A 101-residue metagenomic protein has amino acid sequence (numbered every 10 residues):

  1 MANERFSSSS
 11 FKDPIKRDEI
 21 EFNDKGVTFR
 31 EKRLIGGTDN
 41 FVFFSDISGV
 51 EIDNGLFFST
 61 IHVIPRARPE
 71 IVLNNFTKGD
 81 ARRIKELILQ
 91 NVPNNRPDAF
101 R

Functional and structural regions predicted by a protein language model:
M1-P14, T28, G37-R101: Acidic, Ser/Thr- and proline-rich intrinsically disordered linker/docking segments of eukaryotic scaffolds
K16-F29: Polybasic phosphoinositide-binding surfaces of eukaryotic membrane-targeting domains
E31-R33: N-terminal beta-strand/beta-hairpin edge segment
